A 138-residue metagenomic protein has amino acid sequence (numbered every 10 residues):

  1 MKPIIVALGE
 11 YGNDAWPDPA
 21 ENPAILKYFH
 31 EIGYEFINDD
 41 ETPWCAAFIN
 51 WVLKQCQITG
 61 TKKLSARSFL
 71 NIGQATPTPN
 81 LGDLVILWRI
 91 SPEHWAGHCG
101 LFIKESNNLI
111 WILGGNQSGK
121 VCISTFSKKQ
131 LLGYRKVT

Functional and structural regions predicted by a protein language model:
M1-C56: N-terminal capping segments
M1-I5, R67, K129: Generic alpha-helical secondary structure signal
I4, I110, L132: A broad, low-specificity signal marking well-ordered, structured residues that form hydrophobic/aromatic
N22-P23, S65, S127: Helix N-terminus capping/helix-initiation residues
K27, S65, L132-G133: Compositionally biased amphipathic helical and low-complexity segments enriched in hydrophobic
N38, V121-I123: A generic structural signal for short coil/turn motifs at secondary-structure boundaries
I58-K120, T138: ...with weaker cross-activation on analogous glycine-rich loops/strands in unrelated enzymes
I123-T138: Intrinsically disordered, low-complexity, charged/polar segments
